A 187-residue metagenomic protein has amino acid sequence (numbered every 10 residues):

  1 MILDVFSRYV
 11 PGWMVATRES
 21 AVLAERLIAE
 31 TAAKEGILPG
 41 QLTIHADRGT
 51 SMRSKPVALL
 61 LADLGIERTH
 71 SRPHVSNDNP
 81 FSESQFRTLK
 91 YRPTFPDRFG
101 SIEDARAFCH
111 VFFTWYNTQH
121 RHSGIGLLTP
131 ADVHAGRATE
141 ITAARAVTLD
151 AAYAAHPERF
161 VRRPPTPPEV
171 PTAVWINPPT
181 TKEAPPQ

Functional and structural regions predicted by a protein language model:
M1-Q187: Charged DNA-binding/catalytic regions of mobile-element recombinases
